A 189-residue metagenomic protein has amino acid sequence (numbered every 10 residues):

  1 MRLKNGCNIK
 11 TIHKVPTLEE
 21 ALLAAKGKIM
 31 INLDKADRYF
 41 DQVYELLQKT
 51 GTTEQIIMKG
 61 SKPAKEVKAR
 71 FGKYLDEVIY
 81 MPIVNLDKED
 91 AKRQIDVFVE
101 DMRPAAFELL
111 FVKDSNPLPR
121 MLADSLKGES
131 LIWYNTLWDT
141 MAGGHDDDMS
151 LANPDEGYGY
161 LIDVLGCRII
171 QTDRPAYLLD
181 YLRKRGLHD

Functional and structural regions predicted by a protein language model:
M1-K88, D101-A105, L109-V112, G128 (+1 more regions): Metal-dependent phosphodiesterase/phospholipase catalytic core, i.e., the His/Asp/Glu-rich active-site region
K10-T11, I83, K88-D189: C-terminal active-site rim and adjoining tail of enzyme catalytic domains
